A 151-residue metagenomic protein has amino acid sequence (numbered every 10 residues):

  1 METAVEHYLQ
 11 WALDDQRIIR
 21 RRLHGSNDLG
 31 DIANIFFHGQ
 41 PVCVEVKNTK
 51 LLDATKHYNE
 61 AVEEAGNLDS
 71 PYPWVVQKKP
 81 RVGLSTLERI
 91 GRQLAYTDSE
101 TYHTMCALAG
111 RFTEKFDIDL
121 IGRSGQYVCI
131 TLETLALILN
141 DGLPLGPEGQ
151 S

Functional and structural regions predicted by a protein language model:
M1-S151: Catalytic phosphate/metal-binding cores of nucleic-acid and nucleotide-processing enzymes, i.e., regions that mediate
